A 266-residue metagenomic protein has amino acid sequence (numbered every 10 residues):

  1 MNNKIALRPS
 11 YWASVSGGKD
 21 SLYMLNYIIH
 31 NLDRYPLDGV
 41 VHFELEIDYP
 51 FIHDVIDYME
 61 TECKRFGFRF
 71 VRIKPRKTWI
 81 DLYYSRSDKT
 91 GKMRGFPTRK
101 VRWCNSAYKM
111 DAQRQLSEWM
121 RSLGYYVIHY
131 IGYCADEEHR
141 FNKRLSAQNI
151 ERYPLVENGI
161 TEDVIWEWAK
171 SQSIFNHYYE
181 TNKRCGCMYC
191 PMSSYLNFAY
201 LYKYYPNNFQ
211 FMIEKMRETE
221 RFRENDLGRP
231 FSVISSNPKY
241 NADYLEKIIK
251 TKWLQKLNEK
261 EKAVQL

Functional and structural regions predicted by a protein language model:
M1-L266: Nucleotide-activated chemistry modules centered on ATP-dependent adenylation/adenylyltransferase
